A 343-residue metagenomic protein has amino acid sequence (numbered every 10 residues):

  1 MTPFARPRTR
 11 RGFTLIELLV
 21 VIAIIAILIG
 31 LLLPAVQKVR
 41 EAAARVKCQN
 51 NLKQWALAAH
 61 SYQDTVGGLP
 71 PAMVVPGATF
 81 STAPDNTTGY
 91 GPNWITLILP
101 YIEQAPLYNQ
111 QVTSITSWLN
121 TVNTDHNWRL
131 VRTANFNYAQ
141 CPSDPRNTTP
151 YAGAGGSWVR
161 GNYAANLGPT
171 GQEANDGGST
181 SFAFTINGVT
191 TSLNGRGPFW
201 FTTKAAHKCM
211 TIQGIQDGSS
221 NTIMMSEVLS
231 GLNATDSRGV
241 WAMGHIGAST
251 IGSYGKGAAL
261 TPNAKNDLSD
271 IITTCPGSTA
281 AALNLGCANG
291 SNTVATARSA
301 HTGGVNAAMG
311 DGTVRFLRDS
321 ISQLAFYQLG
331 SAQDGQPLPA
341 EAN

Functional and structural regions predicted by a protein language model:
M1-L15, T79-F80: N-terminal leader/signal peptides at the extreme start of proteins
T9-A44, C48, Q54: N-terminal single-pass transmembrane signal-anchor helix
I16, A56, H60, I95-E103 (+2 more regions): Non-transmembrane alpha-helical segments in soluble domains of secreted/periplasmic/extracellular proteins
C48-N51, W94, A325: Stable alpha-helical elements in mature extracytoplasmic
L52-V66: N-terminal alpha-helical signal peptides/signal-anchor transmembrane segments
G68-V240: Ligand-binding/active-site lining segments
V112, N120, L167-N343: Hydrophobic alpha-helical interface faces used for helix-helix packing
